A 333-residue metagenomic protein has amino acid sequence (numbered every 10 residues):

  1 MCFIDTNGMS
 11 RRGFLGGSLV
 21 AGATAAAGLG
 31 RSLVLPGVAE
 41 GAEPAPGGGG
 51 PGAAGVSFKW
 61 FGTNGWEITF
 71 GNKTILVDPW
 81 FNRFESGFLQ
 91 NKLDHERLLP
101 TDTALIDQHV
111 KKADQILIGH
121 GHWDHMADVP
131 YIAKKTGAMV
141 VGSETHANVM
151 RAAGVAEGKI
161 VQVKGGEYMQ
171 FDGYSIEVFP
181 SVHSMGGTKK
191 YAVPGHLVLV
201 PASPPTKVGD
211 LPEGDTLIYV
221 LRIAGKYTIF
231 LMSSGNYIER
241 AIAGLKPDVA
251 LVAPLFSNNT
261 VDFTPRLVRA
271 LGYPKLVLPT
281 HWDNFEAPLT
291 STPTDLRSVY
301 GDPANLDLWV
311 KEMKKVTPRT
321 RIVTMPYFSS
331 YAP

Functional and structural regions predicted by a protein language model:
M1-S10: N-terminal secretory signal peptides
G8, G30-T69: C-terminal segment of N-terminal export signals and the immediately downstream linker at the start of the mature
S10-A27: N-terminal export leaders
A53-V56, F70-I75, Y168-I176, R222-I229: Beta-strand-turn-beta hairpins that frame and shape the catalytic cleft of phosphate-ester-processing enzymes
K73-I118, H122, A127-K134, G186-P205 (+1 more regions): Pre-active-site segment of Zn-dependent metallo-hydrolases
V77-D78, A113-G121, V141-S143, F230-S233 (+3 more regions): Active-site neighborhood of phospho(di)ester-bond hydrolases with catalytic His/Asp-centered motifs
G154-Y168, R269-P333: Binuclear metal-ion centers of metallo-dependent hydrolases, dominated by the metallo-beta-lactamase
A202-A270: Active-site-proximal loop/helix segments of hydrolase catalytic cores
